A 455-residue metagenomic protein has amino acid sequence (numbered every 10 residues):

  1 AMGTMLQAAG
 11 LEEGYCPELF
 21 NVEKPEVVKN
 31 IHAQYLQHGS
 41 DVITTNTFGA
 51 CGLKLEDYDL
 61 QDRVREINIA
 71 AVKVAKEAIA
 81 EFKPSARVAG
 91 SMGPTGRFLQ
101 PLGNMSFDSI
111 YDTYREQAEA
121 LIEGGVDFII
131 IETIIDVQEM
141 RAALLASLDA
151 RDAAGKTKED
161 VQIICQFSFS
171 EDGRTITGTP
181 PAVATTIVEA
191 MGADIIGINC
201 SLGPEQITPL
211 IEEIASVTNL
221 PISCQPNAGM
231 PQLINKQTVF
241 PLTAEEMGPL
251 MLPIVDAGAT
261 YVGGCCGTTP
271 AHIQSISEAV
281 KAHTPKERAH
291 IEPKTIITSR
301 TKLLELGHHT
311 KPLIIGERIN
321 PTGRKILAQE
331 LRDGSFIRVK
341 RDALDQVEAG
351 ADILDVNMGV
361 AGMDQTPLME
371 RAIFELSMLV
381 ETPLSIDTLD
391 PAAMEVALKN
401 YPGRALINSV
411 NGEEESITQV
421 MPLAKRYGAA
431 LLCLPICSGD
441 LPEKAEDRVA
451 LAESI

Functional and structural regions predicted by a protein language model:
A1-I455: Domain-level signal for soluble alpha/beta catalytic cores
